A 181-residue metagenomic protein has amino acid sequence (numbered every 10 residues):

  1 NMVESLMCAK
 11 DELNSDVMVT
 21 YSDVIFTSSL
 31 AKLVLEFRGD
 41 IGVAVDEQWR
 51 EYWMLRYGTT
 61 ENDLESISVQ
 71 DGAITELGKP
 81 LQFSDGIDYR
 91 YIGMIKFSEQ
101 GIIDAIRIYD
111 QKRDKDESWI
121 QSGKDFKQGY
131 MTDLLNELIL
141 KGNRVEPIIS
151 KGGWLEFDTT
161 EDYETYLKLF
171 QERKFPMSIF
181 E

Functional and structural regions predicted by a protein language model:
N1-M18: Short phosphate-binding loop-to-helix
M2-S5, T27, M131: Amphipathic coiled-coil/heptad-repeat helices and related helical stalk/stem segments that mediate oligomerization
M7, K32, N136: Active-site phosphate/pyrophosphate- and oxyanion-stabilizing loops and adjacent acidic/basic residues in soluble
S15-D16, G39, N143: Short coil/turn segments at beta-strand junctions that form active-site/ligand-binding loops
S22-V24: The conserved acidic donor/metal-binding loop of glycosyltransferases
T27-I108, K112: Conserved core of the sugar-phosphate nucleotidyltransferase
Q70, S84-E181: Conserved alpha/beta core of the MobA/IspD/sugar-nucleotide pyrophosphorylase nucleotidyltransferase superfamily
